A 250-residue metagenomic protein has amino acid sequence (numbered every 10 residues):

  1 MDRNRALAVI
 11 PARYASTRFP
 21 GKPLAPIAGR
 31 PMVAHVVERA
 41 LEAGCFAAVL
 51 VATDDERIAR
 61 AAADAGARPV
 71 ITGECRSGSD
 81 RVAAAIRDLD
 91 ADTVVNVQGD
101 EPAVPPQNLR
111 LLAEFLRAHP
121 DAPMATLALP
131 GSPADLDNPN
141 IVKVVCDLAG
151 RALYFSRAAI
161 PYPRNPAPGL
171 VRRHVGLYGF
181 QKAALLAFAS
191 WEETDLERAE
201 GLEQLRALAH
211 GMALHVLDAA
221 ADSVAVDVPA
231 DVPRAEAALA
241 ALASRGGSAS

Functional and structural regions predicted by a protein language model:
D2, A91, G169-S250: Conserved alpha/beta core of the MobA/IspD/sugar-nucleotide pyrophosphorylase nucleotidyltransferase superfamily
D2-A52: N-terminal glycine-rich phosphate-binding loop and ensuing alpha1 helix
T17, V95, P102, V144 (+2 more regions): Residues that recognize and position ribonucleotide moieties
F46, A91, H119-A122, M212: Short, high-confidence coil segments that cap the C-terminus of an alpha-helix and link into the following beta-strand
L50, E56-E114: Short phosphate-binding loop-to-helix
T53-D54, V104, F180, D227: A conserved hydrophobic position in a structured secondary element of the catalytic/binding core that shapes
V104-T194: Conserved core of the sugar-phosphate nucleotidyltransferase
